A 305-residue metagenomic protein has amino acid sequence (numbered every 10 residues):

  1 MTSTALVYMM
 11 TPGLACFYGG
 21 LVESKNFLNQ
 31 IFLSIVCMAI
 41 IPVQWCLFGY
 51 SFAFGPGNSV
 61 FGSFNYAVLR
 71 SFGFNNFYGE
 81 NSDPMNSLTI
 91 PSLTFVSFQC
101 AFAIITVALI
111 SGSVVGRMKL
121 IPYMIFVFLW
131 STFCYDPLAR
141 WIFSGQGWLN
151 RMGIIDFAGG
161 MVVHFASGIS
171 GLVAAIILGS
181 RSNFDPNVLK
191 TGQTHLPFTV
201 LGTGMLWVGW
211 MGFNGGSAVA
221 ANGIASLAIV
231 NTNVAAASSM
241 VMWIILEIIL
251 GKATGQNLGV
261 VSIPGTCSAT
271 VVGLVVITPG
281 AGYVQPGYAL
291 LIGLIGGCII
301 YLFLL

Functional and structural regions predicted by a protein language model:
M1-L305: Hydrophobic alpha-helical transmembrane bundles of multi-pass membrane proteins
